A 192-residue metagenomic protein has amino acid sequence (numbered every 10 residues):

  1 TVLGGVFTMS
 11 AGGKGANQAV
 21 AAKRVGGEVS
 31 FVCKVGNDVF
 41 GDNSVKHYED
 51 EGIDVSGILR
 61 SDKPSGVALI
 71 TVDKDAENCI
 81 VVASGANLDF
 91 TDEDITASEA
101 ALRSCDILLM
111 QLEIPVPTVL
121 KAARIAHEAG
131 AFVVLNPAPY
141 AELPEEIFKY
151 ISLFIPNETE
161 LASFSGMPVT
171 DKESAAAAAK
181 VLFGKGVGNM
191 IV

Functional and structural regions predicted by a protein language model:
T1-K34, V39-D50: Glycine-rich phosphate/adenosyl-contacting loop at the front of the ribokinase-like
V29-F31, V55, V133: Hydrophobic beta-strand scaffold residues
C33-N37, V72-K74, A83-S84, A138: Cofactor-binding loop segments of dinucleotide-utilizing enzymes, especially the Rossmann-like FAD- and NAD(P)+-binding
H47-D62: A glycine-rich helix N-cap at a beta->alpha junction
G52, L88-E93, V133-Y140: Short gly/ser/thr-rich secondary-structure transition/capping motifs
G57-R60, I70-I107, L112: Conserved phosphate-binding/catalytic loop of the ribokinase/pfkB sugar-kinase fold
A123-V192: Conserved phosphate/ATP/ADP-binding segment of small-molecule kinases
